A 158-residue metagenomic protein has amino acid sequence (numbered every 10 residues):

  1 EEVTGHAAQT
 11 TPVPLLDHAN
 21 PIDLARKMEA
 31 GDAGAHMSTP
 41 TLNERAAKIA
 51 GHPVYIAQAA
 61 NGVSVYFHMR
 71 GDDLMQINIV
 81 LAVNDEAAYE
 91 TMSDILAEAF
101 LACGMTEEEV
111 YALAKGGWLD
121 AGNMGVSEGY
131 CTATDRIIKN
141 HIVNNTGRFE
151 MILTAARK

Functional and structural regions predicted by a protein language model:
E1, R157-K158: Short, solvent-exposed mixed-charge patches
E1-D72: N-terminal leader/targeting segments
V3, Q9-T10, S38-P40, E90 (+3 more regions): Intrinsically disordered/low-complexity terminal segments and short unstructured peptides
T41, D72-Q76, I138, R148-F149: A broad structural signal for short, well-ordered beta-strand segments within beta-sheet-rich domains
N43-G51, E107-T134: Short Gly/Thr-rich strand-loop-strand
V54-A59, I79, S127-G129: Short beta-strand segments that buttress and anchor functional surface loops
G62-D120: Long, charged/polar, surface-exposed segments that mediate recognition or autoinhibition
E128-A155: Short, exposed beta-strand-loop hairpins at the edges of beta-sheets in extracellular/periplasmic proteins
